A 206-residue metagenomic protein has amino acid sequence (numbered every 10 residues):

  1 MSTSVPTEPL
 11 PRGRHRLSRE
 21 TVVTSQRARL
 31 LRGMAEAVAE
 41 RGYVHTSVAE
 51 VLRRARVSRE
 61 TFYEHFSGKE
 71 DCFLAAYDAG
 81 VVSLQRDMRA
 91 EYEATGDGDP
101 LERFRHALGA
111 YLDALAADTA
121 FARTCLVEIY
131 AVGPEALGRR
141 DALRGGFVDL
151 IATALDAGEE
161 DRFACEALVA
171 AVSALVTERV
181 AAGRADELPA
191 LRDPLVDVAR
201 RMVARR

Functional and structural regions predicted by a protein language model:
M1-R14, D113, A117, D149 (+2 more regions): C-terminal peripheral helix-coil segments that are non-catalytic and often amphipathic
M1-R41, E50-R54: Basic, helix-initiating cap at the start of DNA-binding domains
V22-S25, F66, D71-G80, D87 (+2 more regions): Alpha-helical DNA-contacting segments of helix-turn-helix folds
A37-D71: Helix-turn-helix
Y43, L84, T124-C125, V172: Short, structured motif recognition centered on aromatic/hydrophobic residues
A75, R89-A117, A157: Hydrophobic alpha-helical connector segments
L101-L126, V148, A152, E166-V169: Helical hydrophobic small-molecule/effector-binding pocket
G133-A170, A174, P189-D197: Amphipathic alpha-helical packing segments from all-alpha helical-bundle domains
